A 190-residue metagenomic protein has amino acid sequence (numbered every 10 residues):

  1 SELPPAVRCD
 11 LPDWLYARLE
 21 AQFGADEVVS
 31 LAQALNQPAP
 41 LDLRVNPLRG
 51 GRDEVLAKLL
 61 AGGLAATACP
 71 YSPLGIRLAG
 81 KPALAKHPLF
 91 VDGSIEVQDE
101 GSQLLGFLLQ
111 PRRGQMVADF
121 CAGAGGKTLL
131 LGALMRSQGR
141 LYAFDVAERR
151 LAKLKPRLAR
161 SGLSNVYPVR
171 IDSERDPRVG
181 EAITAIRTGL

Functional and structural regions predicted by a protein language model:
S1-L190: S-adenosylmethionine
